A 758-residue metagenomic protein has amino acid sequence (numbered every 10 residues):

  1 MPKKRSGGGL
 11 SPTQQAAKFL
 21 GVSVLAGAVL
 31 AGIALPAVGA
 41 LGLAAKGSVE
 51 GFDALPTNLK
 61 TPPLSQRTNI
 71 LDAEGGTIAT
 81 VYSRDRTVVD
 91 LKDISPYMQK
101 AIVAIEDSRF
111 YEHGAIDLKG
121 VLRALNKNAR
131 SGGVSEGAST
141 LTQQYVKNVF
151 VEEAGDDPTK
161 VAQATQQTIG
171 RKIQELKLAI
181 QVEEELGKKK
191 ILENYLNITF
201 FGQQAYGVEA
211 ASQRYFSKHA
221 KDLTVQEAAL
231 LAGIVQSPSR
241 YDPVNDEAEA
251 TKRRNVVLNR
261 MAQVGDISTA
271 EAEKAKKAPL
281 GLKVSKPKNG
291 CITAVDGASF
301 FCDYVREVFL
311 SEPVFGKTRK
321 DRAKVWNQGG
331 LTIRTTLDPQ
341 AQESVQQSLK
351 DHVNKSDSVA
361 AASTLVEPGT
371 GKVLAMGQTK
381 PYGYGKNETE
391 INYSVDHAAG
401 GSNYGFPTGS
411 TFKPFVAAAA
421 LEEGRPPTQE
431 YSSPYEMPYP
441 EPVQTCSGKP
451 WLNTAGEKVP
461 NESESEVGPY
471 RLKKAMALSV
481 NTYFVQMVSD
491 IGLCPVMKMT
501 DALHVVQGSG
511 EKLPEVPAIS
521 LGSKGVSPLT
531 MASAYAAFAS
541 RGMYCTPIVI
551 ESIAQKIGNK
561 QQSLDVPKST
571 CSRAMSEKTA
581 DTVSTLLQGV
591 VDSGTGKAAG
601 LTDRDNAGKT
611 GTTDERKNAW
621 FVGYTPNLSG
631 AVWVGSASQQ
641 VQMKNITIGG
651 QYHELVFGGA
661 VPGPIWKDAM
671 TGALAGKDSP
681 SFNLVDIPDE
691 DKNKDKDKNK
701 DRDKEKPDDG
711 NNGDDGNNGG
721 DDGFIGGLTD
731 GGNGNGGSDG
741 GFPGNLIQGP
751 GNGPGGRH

Functional and structural regions predicted by a protein language model:
M1-N69: N-terminal type II signal-anchor transmembrane helix that functions as the membrane-insertion/stop-transfer segment
M1-S6, Y439-V459, N606-A607, G611-H758: Soluble, non-transmembrane domains of envelope/secretory-pathway proteins that act on or interact with carbohydrate
G51, T57-R67, D72, E136-Q144 (+7 more regions): Extracytoplasmic/periplasmic proteins that interact with beta-lactams or build/remodel peptidoglycan
L64-D266, P381, A477-S479, V488-G492: Peptidoglycan glycan-strand catalytic modules in the bacterial/periplasmic cell-wall system
I78-T87, A210-R214, S239-P243, K317-G329 (+8 more regions): Short pre-catalytic segments that frame enzyme active sites
E106-D117, S131-G137, V182-K188, F200-A205 (+13 more regions): Bacterial peptidoglycan biogenesis and beta-lactam-recognition machinery
A115-G133, Q143, E273-A294, S433-P440 (+1 more regions): Acidic helix-start/capping segments at beta-turn-to-alpha-helix junctions
T335-K355, S363, M376-Q378, Y384-P407 (+3 more regions): A penicillin-recognizing enzyme superfamily signal
